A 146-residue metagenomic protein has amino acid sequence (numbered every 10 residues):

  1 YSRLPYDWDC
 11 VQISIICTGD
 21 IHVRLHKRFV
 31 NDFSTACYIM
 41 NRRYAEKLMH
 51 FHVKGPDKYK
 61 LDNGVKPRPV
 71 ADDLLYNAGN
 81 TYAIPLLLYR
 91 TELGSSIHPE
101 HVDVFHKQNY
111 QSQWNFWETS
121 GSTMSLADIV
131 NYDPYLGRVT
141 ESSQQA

Functional and structural regions predicted by a protein language model:
Y1-A146: An acidic/histidine-cluster motif and surrounding catalytic segment that typifies divalent-metal-assisted enzyme active
